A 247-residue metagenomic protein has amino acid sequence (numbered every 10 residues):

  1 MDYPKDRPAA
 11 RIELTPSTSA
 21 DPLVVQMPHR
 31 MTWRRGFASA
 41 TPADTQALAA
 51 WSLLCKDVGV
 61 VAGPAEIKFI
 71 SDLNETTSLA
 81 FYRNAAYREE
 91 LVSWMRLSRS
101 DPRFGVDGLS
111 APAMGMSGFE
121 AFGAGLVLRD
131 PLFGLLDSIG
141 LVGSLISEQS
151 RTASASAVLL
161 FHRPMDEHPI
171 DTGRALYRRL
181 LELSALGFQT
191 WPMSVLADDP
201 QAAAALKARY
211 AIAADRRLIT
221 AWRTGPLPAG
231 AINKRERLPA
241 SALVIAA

Functional and structural regions predicted by a protein language model:
M1-A247: Acidic, surface-exposed loops and disordered segments
